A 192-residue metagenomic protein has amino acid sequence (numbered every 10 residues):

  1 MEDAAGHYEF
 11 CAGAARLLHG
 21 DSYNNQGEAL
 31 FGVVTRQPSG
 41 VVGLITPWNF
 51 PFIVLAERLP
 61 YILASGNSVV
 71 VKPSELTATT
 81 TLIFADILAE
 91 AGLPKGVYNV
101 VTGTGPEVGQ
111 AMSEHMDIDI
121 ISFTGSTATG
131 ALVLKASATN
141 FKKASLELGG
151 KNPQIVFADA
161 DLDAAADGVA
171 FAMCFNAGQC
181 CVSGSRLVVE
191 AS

Functional and structural regions predicted by a protein language model:
M1-H19: Long amphipathic alpha-helix in the N-terminal Rossmann-like dinucleotide-binding domain of NAD(P)-dependent
D21-K95: Conserved small-residue-rich beta-alpha loop and adjacent elements that most often cradle the phosphate/pyrophosphate
F31-G32, N99-S122: A structured beta-alpha segment of the ubiquitous adenosine-cofactor-binding alpha/beta core
V42, N49, G105-A111, G125-L132: Beta-loop-alpha module in the N-terminal Rossmann-like domain of NAD(P)-dependent dehydrogenases, especially those
L59-P60, G109, G130, A166: Generic hydrophobic/aromatic pocket-lining and core-packing "Φ" positions
N67, K72-S74, T102, T124 (+1 more regions): Short beta->alpha connector loops at strand-helix junctions that form conserved, small/polar/Pro-enriched
I120, A128-S192: ALDH superfamily catalytic-core signature
